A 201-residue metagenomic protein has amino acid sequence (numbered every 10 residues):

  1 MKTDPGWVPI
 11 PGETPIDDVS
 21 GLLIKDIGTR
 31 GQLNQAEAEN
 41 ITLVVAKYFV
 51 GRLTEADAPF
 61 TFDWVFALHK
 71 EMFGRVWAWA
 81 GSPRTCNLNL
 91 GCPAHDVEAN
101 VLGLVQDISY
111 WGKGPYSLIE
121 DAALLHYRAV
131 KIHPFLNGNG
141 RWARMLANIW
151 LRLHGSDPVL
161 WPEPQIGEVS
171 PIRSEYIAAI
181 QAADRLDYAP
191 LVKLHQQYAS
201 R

Functional and structural regions predicted by a protein language model:
M1-R201: FIC/Doc superfamily catalytic core
